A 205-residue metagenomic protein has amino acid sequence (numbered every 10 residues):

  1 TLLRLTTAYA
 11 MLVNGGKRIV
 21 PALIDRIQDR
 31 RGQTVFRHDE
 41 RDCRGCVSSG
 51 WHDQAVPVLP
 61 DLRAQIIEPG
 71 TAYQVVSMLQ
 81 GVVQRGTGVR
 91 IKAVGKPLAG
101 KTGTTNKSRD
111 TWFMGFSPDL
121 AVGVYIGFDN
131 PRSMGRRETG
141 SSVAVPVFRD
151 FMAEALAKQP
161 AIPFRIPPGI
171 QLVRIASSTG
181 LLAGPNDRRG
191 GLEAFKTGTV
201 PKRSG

Functional and structural regions predicted by a protein language model:
T1-P97, T102-N106: A conserved catalytic-loop motif detector
Q28-R63, P97-G205: Soluble, non-transmembrane domains of envelope/secretory-pathway proteins that act on or interact with carbohydrate
